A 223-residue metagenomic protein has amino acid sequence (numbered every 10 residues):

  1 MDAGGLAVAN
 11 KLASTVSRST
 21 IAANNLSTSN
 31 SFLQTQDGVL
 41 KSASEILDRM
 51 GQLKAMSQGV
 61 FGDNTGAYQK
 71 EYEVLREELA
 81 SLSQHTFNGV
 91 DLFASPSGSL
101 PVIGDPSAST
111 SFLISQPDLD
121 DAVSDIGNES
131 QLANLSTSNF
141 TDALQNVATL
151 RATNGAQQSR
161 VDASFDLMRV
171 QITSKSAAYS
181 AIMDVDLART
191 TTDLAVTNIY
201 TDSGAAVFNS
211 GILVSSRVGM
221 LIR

Functional and structural regions predicted by a protein language model:
D2-L6, N10-I172, S180-D184, A188-R189 (+2 more regions): Amphipathic alpha-helical coiled-coil/heptad-repeat segments
